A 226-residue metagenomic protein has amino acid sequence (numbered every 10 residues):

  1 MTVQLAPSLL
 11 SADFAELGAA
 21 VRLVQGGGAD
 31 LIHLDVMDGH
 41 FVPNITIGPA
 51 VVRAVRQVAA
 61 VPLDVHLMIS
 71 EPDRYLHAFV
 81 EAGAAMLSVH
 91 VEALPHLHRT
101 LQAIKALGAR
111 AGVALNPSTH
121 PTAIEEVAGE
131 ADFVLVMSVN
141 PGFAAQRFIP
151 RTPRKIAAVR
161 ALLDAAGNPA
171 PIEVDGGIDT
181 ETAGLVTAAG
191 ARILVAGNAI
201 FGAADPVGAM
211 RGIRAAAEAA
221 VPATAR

Functional and structural regions predicted by a protein language model:
M1-L5: Extreme N-terminal starter segment of soluble prokaryotic enzymes
A6, Q25, I32-H33, D64 (+4 more regions): Conserved beta-strand positions in the central sheet of alpha/beta enzyme cores
S8-A12, M37-G39, M68-P72, E92-L94 (+4 more regions): Active-site beta-loop-alpha junctions enriched in small/polar residues
D13-E16, V58, P62, R74-A78 (+1 more regions): Conserved anion-binding
L17, V24, D35, F79 (+6 more regions): Conserved, mostly hydrophobic/aromatic
L31-P49, V91, V139-R147, I200: Glycine-rich, proline-tolerant flexible connector loops at the mouths of alpha/beta enzymes
H40-P72, L76, A183-I200: A short alpha/beta connector and helix-capping loop motif
I104, T187, F201-R226: C-terminal helical cap(s) of enzyme catalytic domains, especially alpha/beta-barrels
